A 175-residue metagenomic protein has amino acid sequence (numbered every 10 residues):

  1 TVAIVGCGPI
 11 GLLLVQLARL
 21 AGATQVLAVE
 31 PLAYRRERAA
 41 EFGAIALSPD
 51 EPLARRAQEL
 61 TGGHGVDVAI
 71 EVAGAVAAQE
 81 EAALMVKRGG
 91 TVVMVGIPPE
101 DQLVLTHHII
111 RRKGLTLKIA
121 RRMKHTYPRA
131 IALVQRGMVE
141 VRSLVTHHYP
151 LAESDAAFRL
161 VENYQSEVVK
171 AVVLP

Functional and structural regions predicted by a protein language model:
T1, E37-T116: Glycine-rich cofactor phosphate-binding loops and adjacent beta1-alpha1 units of small-molecule cofactor enzyme domains
T1-E51, R55: Mid-domain Rossmann-like dinucleotide-binding core that forms the NAD(H)/NADP(H) cofactor-binding site
G11, A54, V66, Q79 (+4 more regions): A general structural signal for well-ordered alpha-helical segments in protein cores
A21, F42, L60, M85 (+3 more regions): Change "in soluble alpha/beta enzymes" to "in soluble alpha/beta proteins
P31-L32, P98, M123: Residues in the short beta-alpha loop(s) of Rossmann-like NAD(P)-binding domains
G63, V93, L115, V139-L144 (+1 more regions): C-terminal capping/lid region of NAD(P)-dependent oxidoreductase domains
V66, K118-I119, A132-D155: Glycine- and charged-residue-rich phosphate/anionic-cofactor binding loop of Rossmann-like
